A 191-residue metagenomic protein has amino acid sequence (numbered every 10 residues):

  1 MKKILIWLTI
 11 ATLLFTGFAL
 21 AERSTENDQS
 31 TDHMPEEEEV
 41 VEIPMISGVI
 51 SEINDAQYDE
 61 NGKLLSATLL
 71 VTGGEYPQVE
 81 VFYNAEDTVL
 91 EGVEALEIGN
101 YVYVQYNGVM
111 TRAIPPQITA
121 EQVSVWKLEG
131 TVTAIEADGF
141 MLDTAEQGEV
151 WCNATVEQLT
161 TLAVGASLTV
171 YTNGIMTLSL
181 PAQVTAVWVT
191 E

Functional and structural regions predicted by a protein language model:
I4-L5, G17-L70, E91-A145, T160-E191: Short, flexible, surface-exposed loop segments at domain boundaries
T9, L13-L14: Hydrophobic core
P77-V93, G148-T161: Beta-strand/loop nucleic-acid-binding surfaces
